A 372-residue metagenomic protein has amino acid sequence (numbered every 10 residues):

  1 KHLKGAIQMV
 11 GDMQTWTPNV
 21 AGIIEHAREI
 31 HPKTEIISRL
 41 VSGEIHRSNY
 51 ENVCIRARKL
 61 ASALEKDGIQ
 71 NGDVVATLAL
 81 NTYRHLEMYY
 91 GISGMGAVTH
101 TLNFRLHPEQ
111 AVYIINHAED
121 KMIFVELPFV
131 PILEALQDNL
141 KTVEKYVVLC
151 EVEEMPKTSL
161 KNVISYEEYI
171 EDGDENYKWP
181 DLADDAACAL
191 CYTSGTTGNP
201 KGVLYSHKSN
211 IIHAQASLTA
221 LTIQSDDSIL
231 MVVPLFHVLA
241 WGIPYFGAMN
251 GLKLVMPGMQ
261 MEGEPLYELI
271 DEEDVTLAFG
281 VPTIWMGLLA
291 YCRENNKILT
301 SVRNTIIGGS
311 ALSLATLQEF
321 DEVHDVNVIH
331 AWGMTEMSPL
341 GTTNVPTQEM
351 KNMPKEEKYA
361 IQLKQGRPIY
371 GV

Functional and structural regions predicted by a protein language model:
M9-N19, E134, E154-A187: Flexible, low-complexity linker/hinge segments
T17, P32-E35, V147-V148, I170-Y192 (+3 more regions): Conserved pre-ATP/AMP-binding loop-to-beta segment of ANL
I23-E25, K66-D67, G94-E171: Structural core segment of the AMP-binding/adenylate-forming
I36-T82, L86-Y90, H107-V112, S165-E168: Conserved AMP-binding/adenylate-forming core of the ANL superfamily
R47-E51, C188-I212: Conserved AMP-binding A3 loop
C54-L60, I170-D172, V203-Q224, V232-F236 (+2 more regions): Conserved structural elements of the adenylate-forming
I211-S228, F236-T276, Y291-C292, T342 (+1 more regions): Conserved AMP-binding/adenylation subdomain of ANL enzymes
M249, E272-G280, L289-L363: Gly/Ser/Thr-rich phosphate-binding loop
